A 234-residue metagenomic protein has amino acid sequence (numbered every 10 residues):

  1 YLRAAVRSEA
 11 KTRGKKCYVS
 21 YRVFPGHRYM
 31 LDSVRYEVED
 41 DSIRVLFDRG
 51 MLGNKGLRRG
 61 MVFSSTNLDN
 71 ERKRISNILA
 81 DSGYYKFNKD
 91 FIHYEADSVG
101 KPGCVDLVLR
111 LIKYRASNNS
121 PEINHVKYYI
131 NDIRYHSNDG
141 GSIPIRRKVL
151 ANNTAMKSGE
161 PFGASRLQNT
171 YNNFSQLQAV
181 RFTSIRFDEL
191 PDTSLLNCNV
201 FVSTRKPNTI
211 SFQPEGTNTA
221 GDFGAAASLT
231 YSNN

Functional and structural regions predicted by a protein language model:
Y1-N218, D222-A226, T230: Periplasmic polypeptide-binding modules associated with outer-membrane biogenesis and secretion
